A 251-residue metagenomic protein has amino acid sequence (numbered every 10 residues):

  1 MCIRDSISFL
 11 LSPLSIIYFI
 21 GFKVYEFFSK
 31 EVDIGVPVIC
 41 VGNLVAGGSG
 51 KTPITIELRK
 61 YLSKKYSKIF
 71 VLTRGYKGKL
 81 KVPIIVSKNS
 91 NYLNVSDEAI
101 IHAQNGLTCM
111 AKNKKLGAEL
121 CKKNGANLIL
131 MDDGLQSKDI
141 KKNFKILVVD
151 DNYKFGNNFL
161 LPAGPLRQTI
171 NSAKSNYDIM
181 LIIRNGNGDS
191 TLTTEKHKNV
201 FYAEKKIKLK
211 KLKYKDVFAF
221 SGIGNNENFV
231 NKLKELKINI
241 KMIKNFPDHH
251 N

Functional and structural regions predicted by a protein language model:
M1-D5: Conserved small/polar residues in nucleotide/adenosyl-binding loops
S15-V24: N-terminal pre-Walker A segment at the start of P-loop NTPase domains
E26-K88: Walker A (P-loop) phosphate-binding motif
V36, I85-N89, G106-T108, N143-I146 (+3 more regions): Active-site regions of enzymes building and remodeling cell-envelope glycoconjugates
I56, K60, K64, Q104 (+3 more regions): Short, well-ordered alpha-helices that flank and scaffold nucleotide-derived cofactor binding pockets
F70-L72, L147, V217-F220: Conserved beta-strand elements of the Class I
G78-L192: Phosphate/Mg2+-binding loops and adjacent switch elements in nucleotide/diphosphate-handling enzyme cores
K154-N251: C-terminal accessory "lid"/substrate-recognition subdomains
